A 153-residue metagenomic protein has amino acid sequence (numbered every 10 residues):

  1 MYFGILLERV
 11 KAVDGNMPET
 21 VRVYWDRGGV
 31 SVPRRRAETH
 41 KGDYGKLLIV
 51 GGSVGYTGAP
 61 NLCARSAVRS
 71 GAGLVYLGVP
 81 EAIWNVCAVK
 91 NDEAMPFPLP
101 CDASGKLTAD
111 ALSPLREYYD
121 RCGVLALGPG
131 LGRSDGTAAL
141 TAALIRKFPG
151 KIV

Functional and structural regions predicted by a protein language model:
M1-V153: Small-residue (G/A/S/T)-rich helix-start motifs and N-terminal tracts that mark the onset
